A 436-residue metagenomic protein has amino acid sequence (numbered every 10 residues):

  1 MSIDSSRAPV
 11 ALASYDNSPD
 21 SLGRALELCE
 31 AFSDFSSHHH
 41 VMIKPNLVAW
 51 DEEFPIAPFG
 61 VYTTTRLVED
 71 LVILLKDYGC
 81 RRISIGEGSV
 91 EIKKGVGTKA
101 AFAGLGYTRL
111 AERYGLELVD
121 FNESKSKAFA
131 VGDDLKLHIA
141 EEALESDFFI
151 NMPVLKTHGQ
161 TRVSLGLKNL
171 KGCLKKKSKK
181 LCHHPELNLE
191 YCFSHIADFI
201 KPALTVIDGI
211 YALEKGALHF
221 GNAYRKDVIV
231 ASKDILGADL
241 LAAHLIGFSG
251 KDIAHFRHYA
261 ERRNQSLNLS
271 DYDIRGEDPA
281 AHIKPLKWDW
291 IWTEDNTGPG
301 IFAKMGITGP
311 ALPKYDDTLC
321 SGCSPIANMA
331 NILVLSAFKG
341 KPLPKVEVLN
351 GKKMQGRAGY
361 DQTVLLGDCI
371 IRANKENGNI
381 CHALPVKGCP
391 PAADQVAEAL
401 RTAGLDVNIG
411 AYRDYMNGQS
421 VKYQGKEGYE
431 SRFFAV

Functional and structural regions predicted by a protein language model:
M1-V436: N-terminal and secondary-structure boundary signal
